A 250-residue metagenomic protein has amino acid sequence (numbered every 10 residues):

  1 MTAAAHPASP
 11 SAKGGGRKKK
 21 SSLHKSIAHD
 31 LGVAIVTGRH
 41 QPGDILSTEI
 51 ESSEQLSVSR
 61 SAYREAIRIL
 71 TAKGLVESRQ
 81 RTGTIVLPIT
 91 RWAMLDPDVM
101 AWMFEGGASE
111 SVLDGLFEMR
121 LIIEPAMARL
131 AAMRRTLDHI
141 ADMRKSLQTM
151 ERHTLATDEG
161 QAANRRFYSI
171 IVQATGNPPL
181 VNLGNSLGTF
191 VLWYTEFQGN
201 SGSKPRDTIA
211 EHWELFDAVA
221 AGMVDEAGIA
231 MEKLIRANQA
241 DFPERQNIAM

Functional and structural regions predicted by a protein language model:
M1-I122, R129, I248-M250: Short linear motifs at protein or domain termini
S22, S203-R206: Short helix-capping and inter-helix turn/linker motifs at the boundaries of alpha-helical repeat units
L116-F197, T208-E214, E226-D241: Conserved amphipathic alpha-helical segments that form helical-bundle/coiled-coil interaction surfaces
A240-M250: Generic C-terminal helix-cap and adjacent flexible tail
